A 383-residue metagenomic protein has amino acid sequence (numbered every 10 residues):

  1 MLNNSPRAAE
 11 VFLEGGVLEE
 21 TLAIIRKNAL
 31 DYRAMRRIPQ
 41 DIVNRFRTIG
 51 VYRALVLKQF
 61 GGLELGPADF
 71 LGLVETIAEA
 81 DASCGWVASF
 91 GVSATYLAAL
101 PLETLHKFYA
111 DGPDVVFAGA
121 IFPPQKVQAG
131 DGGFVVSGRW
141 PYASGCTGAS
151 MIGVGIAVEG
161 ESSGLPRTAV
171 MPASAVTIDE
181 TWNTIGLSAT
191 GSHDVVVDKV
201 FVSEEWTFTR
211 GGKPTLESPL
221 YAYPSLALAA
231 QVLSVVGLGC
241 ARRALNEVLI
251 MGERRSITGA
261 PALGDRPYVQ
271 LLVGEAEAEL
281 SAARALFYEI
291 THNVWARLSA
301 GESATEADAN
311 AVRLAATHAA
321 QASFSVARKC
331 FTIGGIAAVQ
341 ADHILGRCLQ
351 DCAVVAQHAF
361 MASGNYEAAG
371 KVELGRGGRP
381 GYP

Functional and structural regions predicted by a protein language model:
M1-E20, G381-P383: Basic/polar N-terminal segments that are highly enriched at the extreme N-terminus, encompassing both cleavable
R26, L30-R33, A282-H318, F331-V339: C-terminal helix-coil-helix/basic helical segment that borders enzyme active sites and/or dimer interfaces and provides
I38-T48, Y52-A149: Glycine-rich flavin
G119-I121, V154-I156, M171-T184, A189: Active-site glycine-rich loop that binds ribose-phosphate moieties when present
R139-V176, G335: DPxDG-like acidic metal-binding loop motif
I185-S281: Glycine-rich beta->alpha junctions and the first turn(s) of the following alpha-helix
G239, G274-S281, R313, T317-F324 (+2 more regions): Generic structural signal for well-ordered, non-transmembrane alpha-helical segments in soluble/cytosolic regions
I336-P383: Glycine-rich phosphate/cofactor-binding loops in nucleotide/flavin-utilizing enzymes
